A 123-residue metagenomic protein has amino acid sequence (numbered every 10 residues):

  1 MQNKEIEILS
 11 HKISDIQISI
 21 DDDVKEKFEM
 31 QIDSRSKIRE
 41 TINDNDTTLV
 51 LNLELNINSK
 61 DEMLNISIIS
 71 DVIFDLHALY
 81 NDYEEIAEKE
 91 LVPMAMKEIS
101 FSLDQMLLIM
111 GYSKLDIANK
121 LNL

Functional and structural regions predicted by a protein language model:
M1-M94, F101, I109-L123: N-terminal intrinsically disordered, cationic/polar leader segments that include organellar targeting peptides
